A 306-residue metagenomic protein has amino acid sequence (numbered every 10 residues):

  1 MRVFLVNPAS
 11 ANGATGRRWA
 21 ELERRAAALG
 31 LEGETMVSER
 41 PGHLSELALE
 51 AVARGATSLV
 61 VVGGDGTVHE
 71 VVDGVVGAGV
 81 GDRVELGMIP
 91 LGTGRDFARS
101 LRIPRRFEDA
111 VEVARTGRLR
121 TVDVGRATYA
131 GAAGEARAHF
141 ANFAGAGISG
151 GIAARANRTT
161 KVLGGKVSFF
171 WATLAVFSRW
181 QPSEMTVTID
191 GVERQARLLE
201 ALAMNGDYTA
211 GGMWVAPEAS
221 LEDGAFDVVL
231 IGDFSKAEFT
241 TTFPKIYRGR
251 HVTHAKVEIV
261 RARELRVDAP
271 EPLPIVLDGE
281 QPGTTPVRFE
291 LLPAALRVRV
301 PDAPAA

Functional and structural regions predicted by a protein language model:
M1-L59, H69, E108, E112 (+1 more regions): ATP/NTP phosphate-donor binding region
V3, L29, S38, V76-L199: Catalytic core of DAGKc-family lipid kinases
P8, V62-G64, I89-L91: Glycine-rich beta-strand-to-loop/alpha-helix junction loops that act as flexible
G16-R18, V72-V75, R99-L101, W214-V215: Short amphipathic alpha-helical segments
L44, G66-V71, D96-F97, V122: Short glycine/serine/threonine-rich phosphate/pyrophosphate-binding segments that cradle anionic phosphate groups
G145, S149, L202-A216, Q281: Glycine-rich phosphate/pyrophosphate-binding beta-alpha loops
T160-S168, Y208-T240: Gly/Ser/Thr-rich active-site loops/lids in small-molecule metabolic enzymes that frequently grip phosphoryl groups
I189-D190, Q195, S220, L230-A306: ATP/nucleoside-binding phosphotransfer catalytic cores, i.e., glycine-rich phosphate-binding loops
